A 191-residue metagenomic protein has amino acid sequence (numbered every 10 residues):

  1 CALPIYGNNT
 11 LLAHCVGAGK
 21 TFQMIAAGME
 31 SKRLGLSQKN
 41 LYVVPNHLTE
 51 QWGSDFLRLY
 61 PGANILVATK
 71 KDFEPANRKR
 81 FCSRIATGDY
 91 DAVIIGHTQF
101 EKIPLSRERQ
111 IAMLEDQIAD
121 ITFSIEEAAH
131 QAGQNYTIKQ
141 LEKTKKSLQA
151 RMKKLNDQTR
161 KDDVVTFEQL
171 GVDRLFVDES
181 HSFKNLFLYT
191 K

Functional and structural regions predicted by a protein language model:
C1-L3: Short, small-residue-biased leader/transition segments that mark boundaries at the very start of proteins
G7-G28: Walker A/P-loop
T21, K32-F176, K184-L186, T190-K191: SF2 helicase/translocase NTPase motor core, specifically the RecA-like lobe 1 inter-motif segment between Walker
